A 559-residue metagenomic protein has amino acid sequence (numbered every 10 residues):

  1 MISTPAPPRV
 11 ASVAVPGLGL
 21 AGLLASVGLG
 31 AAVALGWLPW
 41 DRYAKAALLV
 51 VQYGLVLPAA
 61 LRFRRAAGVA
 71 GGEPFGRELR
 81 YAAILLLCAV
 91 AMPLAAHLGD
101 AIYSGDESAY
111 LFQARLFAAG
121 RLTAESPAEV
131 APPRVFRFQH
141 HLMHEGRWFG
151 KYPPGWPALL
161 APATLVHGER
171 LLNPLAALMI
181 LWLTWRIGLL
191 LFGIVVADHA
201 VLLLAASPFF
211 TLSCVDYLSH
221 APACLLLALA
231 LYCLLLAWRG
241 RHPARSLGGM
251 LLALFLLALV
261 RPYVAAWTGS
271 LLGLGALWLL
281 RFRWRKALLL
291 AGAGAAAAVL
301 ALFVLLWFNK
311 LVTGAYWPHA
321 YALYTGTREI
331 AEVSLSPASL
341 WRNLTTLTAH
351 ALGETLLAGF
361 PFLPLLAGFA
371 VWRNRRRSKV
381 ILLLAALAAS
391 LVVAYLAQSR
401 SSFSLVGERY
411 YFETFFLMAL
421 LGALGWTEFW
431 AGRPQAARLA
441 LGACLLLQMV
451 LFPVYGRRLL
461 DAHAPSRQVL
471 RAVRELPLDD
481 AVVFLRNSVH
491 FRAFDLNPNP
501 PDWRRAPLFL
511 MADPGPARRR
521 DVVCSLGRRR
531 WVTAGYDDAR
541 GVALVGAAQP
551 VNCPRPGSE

Functional and structural regions predicted by a protein language model:
I2-S3, P132-H141, K310-R375, A397 (+2 more regions): Membrane-lumen/periplasm interface segments of multi-pass, membrane-embedded glycan/lipid transferases
P5-V10, L159, L189-I194, A230-G249: Membrane-interface transmembrane helices that cradle and orient dolichyl/undecaprenyl
L57-R62, M179-W185, G273-R281, A349-L382: Hydrophobic, aromatic-rich transmembrane alpha-helices and their immediate juxtamembrane boundary segments
P74-L87, L252, G273, G292-V299 (+5 more regions): Signature aromatic-anchored transmembrane alpha helix within multi-pass, membrane-resident enzymes that catalyze glycan
R80-A82, T184-P208, C224-L225, R241 (+2 more regions): Transmembrane-helix signature of polytopic, membrane-embedded enzymes that assemble or transfer cell-envelope glycans
G105, L172-M179, H199-L234, A244 (+3 more regions): Multi-pass, polyprenyl lipid-linked donor-dependent membrane glycosyltransferases
L111, H220, V260, A266 (+2 more regions): Hydrophobic/aromatic-rich transmembrane helices and adjacent perimembrane loops
R115, A119-A163, L323-S339: Interfacial juxtamembrane loops and adjacent helix segments that form the catalytic/substrate-binding surfaces
